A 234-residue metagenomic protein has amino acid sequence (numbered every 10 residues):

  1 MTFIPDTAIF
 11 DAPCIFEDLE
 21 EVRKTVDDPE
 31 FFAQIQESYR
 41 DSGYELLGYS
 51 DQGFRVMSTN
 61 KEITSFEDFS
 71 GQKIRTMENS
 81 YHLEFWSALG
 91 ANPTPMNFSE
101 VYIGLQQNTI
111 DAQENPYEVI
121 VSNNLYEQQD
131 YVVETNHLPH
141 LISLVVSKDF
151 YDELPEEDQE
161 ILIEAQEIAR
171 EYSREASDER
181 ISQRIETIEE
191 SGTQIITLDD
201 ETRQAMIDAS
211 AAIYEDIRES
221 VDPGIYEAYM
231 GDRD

Functional and structural regions predicted by a protein language model:
M1-E21, E30-F31, I35-D234: N-terminal secretory/targeting leader peptides
